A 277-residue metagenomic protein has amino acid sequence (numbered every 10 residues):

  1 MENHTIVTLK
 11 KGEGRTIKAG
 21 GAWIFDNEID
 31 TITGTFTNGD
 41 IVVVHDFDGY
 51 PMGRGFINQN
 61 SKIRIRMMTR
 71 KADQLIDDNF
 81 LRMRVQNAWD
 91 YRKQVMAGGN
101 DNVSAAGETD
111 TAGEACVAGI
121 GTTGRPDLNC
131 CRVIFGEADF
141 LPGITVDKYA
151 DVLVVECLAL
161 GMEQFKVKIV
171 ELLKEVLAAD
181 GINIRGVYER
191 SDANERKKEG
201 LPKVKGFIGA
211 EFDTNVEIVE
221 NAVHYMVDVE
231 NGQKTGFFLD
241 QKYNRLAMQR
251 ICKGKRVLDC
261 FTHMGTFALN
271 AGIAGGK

Functional and structural regions predicted by a protein language model:
M1-A106, G113-A150: Non-catalytic accessory regions of SAM-dependent methyltransferases
S61, G161-E163, Q233-K234: Short, surface-exposed beta-strand-loop junctions and turns on beta-sheet-rich folds
G136-L141, T145-D147, K166-F237, L246: Non-catalytic substrate-recognition/targeting regions of SAM-dependent transferases
A150-E163: A short interface-forming secondary-structure element
D151, Y225, N244, F261: Conserved hydrophobic/aromatic pocket- or pore-lining residues that grip, position, or stack substrates in active sites
A247-K277: Conserved SAM/SAH cofactor-binding pocket of Class I
